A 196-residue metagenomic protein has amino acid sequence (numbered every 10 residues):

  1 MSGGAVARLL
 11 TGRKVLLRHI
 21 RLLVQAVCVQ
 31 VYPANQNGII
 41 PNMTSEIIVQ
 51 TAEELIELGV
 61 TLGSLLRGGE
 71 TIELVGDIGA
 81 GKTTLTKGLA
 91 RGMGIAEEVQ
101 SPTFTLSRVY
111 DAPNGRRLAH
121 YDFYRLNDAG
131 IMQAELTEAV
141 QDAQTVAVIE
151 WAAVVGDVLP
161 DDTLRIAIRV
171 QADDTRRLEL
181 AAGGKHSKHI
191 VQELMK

Functional and structural regions predicted by a protein language model:
T44-L58: N-terminal pre-Walker A segment at the start of P-loop NTPase domains
S45, R91, M132, T137-K196: Short phosphate-coordinating micro-motif centered on Lys-Gly-acidic
L74: Hydrophobic anchor at the beta1->P-loop junction of P-loop NTPases
D77: P-loop (Walker A) phosphate-binding loop of NTP-binding proteins
K82: Conserved lysine of the Walker
I95-V109: Short beta-strand-centered segment that lines the nucleotide-binding/catalytic pocket of NTP-utilizing
